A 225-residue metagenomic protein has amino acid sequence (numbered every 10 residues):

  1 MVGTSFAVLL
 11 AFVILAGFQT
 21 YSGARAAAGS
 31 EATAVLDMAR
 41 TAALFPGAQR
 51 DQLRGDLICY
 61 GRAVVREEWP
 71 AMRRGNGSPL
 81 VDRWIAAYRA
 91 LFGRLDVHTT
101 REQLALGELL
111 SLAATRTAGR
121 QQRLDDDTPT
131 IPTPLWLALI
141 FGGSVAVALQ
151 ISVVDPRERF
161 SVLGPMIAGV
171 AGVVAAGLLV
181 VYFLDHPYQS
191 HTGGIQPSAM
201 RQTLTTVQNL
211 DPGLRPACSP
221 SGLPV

Functional and structural regions predicted by a protein language model:
S5-G29, D185: Transmembrane signal-anchor/signal-peptide helices with a preference for the extracytoplasmic
I14, F18, R40, A71 (+4 more regions): A near-ubiquitous, low-amplitude feature marking generic local secondary-structure context
G23-R25, S30, L36-T128: Structured inter-helical modules in multipass membrane proteins
A39-G61, V65, Q189-V225: Solvent-exposed, non-transmembrane helices and loops of integral membrane proteins
T128-S219: Alpha-helical transmembrane anchor segments
